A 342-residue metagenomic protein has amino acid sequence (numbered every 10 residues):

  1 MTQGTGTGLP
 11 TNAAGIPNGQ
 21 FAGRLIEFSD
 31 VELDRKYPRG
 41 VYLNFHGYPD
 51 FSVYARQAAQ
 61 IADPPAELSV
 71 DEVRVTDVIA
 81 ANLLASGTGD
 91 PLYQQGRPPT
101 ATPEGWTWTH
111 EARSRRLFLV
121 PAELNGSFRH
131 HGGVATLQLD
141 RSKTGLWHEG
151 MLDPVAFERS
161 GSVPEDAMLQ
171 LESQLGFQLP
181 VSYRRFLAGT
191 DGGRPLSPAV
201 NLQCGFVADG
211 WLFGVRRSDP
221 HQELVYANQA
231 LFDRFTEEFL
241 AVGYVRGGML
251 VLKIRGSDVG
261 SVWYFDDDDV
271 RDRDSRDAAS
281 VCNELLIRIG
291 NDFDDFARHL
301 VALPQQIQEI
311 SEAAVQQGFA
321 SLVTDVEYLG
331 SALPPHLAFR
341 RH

Functional and structural regions predicted by a protein language model:
M1-T107, A112-M151: Nuclease and nuclease-like effector domains acting on nucleic acids or nucleotide cofactors
A101-P103, R113-R115, F235-E237, Y244-G248 (+1 more regions): Short, well-ordered loop/turn elements at secondary-structure boundaries
W108-T109, A241, M249-I254: Short, surface-exposed beta-strand/loop micro-motifs that present aromatic residues
H110-R113, E123-N125, D191, G243-R246 (+1 more regions): Short, flexible loop/turn elements at secondary-structure junctions
D140-K143, W147, R298-H342: Acidic, proline/glycine-rich low-complexity IDRs
E149-M249, E327-H342: A surface-exposed partner-binding patch
V251-L252, G256-S257, F265-V270: Low-complexity, glycine/alanine/valine/leucine- and proline-rich hydrophobic stretches
W263-A302: Compact, glycine/acidic-enriched structural inserts
